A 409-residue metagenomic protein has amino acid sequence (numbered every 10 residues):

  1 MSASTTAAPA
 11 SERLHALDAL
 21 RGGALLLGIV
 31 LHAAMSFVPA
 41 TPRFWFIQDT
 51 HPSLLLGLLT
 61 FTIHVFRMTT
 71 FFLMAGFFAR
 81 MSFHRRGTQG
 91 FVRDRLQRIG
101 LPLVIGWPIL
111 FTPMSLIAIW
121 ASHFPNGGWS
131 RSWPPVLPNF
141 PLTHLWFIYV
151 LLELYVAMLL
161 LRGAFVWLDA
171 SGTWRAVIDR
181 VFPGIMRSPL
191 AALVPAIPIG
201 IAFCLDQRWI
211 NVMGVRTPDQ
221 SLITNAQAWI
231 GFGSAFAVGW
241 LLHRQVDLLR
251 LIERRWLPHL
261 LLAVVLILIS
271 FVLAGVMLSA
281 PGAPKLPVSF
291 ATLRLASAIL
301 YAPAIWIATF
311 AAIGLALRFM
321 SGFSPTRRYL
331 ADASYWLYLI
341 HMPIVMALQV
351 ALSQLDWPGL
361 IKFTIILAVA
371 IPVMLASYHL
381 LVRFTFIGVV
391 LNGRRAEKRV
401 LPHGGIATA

Functional and structural regions predicted by a protein language model:
S2-A409: Alpha-helical transmembrane segments and their immediate juxtamembrane cytosolic regions
